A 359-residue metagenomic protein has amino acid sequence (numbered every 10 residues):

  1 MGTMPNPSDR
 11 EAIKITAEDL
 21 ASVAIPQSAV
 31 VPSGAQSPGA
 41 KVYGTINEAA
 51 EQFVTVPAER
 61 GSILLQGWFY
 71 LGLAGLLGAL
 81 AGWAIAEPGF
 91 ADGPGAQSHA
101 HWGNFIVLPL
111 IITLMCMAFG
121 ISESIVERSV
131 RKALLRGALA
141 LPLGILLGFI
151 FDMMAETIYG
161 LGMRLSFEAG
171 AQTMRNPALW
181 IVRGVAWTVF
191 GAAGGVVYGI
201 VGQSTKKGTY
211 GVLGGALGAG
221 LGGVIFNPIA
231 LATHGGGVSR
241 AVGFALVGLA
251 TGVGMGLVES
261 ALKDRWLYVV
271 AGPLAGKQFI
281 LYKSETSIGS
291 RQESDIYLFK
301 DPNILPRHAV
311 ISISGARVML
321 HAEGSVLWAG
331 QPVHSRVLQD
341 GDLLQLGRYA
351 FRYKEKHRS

Functional and structural regions predicted by a protein language model:
G2-M115, I121-I125, Y349-R352, S359: N-terminal topogenic module of multi-pass integral membrane proteins
M4, R10-A12, E18, A271 (+6 more regions): Domain-length accessory/inserted modules outside core catalytic folds
Q66-E87, H99-S124, R128, K132 (+4 more regions): Small-residue-enriched transmembrane alpha-helices
D92, G162-E168: Juxtamembrane helix-loop transition segments at the membrane interface in multi-pass membrane proteins
G195, G215, A219, L338-F351 (+1 more regions): Non-catalytic C-terminal interaction regions
F226-G243, E259, L274-S287, E293-L298 (+1 more regions): C-terminal membrane-adjacent module
G254-Q278: Membrane-interfacial segments at transmembrane helix termini in multi-pass membrane proteins
F279-A350: Forkhead-associated
